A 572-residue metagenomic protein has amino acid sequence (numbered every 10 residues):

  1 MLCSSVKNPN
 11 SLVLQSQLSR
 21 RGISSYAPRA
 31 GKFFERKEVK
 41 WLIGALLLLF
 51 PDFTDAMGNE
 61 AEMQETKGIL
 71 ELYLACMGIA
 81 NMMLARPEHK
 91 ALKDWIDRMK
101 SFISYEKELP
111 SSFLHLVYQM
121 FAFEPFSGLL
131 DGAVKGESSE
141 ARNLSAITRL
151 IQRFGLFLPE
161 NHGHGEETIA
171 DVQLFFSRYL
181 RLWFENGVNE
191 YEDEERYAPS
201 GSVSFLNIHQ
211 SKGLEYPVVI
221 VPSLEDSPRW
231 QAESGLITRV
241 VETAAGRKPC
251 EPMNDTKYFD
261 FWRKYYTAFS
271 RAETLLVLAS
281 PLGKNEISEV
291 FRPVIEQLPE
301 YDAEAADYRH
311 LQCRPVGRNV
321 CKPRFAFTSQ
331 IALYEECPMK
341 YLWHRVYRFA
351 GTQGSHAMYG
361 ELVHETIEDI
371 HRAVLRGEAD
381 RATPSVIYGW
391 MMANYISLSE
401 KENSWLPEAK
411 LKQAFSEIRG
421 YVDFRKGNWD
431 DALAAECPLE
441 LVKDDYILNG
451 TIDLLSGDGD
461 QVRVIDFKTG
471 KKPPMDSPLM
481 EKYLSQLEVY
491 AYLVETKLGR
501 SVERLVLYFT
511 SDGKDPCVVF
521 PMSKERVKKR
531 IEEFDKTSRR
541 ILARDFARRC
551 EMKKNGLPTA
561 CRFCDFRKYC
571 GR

Functional and structural regions predicted by a protein language model:
M1-G58, E167-A170, E185, A198-Y216 (+1 more regions): Conserved motor-region signature of P-loop NTPase helicases/translocases
A56, H89-Q210, L214-E215, D226-P228 (+2 more regions): Accessory C-terminal helicase-associated subdomains
I79-R86, K100, S200, A244-P299 (+1 more regions): C-terminal accessory regions
L182-S234, K264-R271, L275-G283, S329-Y334 (+4 more regions): Conserved helicase core region in the C-terminal RecA-like lobe
G213, A305, C313-V316, L493-R572: Metal-dependent nuclease catalytic regions and adjoining charged, substrate-binding loops involved in nucleic-acid end
Q231-S234, L439-I531: Mg2+/Mn2+-dependent nuclease catalytic core
R292-L375, A414, K426, L433: C-terminal, charged and often intrinsically disordered regions of DNA end-processing helicases and nucleases
N428-V442: A short acidic/basic microdomain associated with nuclease active sites
